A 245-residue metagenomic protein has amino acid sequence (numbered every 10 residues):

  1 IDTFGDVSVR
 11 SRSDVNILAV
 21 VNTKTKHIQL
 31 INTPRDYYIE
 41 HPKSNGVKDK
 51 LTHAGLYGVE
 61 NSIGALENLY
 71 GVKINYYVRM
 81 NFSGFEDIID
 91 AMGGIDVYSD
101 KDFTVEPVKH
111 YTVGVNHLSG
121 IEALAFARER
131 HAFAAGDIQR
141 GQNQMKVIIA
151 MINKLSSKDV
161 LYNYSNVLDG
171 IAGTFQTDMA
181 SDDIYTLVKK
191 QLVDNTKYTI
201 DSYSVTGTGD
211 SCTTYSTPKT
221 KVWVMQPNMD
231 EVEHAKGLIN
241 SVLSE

Functional and structural regions predicted by a protein language model:
I1-E245: Non-catalytic, solvent-exposed segments at the cell envelope interface
